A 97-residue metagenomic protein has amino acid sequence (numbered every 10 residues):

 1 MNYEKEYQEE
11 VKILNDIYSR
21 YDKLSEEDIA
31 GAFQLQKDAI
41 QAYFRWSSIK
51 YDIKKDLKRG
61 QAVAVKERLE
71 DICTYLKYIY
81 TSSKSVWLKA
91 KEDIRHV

Functional and structural regions predicted by a protein language model:
M1-I29: Short terminal alpha-helical segments
A32-K89: Acidic, low-complexity, intrinsically disordered interaction modules
E92-V97: Short acidic DE-rich linear segments
